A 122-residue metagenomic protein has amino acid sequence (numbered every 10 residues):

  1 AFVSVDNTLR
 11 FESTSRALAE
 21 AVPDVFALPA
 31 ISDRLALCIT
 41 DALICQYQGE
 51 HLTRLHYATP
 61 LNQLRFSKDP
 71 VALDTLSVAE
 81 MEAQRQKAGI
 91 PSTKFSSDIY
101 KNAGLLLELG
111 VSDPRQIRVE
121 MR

Functional and structural regions predicted by a protein language model:
A1-R122: Extended, low-polarity segments enriched in aliphatic/aromatic residues
